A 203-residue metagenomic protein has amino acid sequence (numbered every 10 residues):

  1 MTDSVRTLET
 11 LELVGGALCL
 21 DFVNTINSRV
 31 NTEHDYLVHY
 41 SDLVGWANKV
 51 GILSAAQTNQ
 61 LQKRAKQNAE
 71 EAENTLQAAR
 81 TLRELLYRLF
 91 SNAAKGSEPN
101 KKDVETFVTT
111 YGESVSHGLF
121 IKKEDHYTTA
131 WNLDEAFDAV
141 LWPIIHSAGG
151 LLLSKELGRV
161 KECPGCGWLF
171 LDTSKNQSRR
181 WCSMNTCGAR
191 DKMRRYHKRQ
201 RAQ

Functional and structural regions predicted by a protein language model:
M1-E162: Short helix-coil boundary/hinge micro-motifs
Y127-Q203: Cys/His-clustered metal-coordination modules, chiefly Zn-binding fingers
